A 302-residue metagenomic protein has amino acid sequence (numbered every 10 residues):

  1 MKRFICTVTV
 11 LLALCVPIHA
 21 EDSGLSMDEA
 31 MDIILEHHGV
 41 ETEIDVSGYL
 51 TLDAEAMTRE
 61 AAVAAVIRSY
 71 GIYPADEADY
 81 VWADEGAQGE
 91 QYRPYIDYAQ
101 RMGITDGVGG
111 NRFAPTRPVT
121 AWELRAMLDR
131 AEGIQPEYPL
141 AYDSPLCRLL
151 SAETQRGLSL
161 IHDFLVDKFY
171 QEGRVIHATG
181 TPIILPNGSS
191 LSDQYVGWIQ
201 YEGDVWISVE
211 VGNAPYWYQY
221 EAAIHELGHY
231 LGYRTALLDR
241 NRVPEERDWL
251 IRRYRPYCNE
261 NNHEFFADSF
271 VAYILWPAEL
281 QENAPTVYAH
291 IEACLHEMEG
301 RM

Functional and structural regions predicted by a protein language model:
K2-A20: Sec-dependent N-terminal signal peptides of Gram-positive bacterial secreted proteins and lipoproteins
I18-P94, M102-A121, R130-A141: Feature responds to low-complexity, polar/acidic, surface-exposed segments characteristic of secreted/exported proteins
G24-D28, D53-E60, G86-E90, A114-W122 (+4 more regions): Soluble non-cytosolic domains of exported or imported proteins
I33-E36, V40, R68-I72, Y98-M102 (+5 more regions): Glycine-rich, acidic and aromatic/proline-enriched surface loops and short helix-turn segments that act as binding
I34-H38, Y70, G157-F169: A short alpha-helix/helix-coil micro-patch that ends at or immediately precedes a cysteine
E123-G133, H290-L295: Repeat-associated, polar segments at repeat-unit boundaries in modular proteins
P139-A152, S159, F164-M302: Active-site-flanking segments in enzyme catalytic domains
